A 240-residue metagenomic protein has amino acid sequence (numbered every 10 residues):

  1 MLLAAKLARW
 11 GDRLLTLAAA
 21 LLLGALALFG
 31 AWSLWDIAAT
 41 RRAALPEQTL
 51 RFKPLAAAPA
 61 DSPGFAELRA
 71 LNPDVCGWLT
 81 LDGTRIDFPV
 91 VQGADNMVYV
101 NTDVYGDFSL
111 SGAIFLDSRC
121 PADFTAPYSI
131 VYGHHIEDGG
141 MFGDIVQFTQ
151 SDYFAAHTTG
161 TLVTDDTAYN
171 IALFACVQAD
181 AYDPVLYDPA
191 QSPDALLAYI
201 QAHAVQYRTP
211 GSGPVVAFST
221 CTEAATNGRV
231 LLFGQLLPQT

Functional and structural regions predicted by a protein language model:
M1-D12: N-terminal Lys/Arg-rich, disordered targeting/topogenic segments
G11-L28: Alpha-helical transmembrane segments
G24-T240: Solvent-exposed, non-transmembrane regions of membrane-associated and secreted proteins
